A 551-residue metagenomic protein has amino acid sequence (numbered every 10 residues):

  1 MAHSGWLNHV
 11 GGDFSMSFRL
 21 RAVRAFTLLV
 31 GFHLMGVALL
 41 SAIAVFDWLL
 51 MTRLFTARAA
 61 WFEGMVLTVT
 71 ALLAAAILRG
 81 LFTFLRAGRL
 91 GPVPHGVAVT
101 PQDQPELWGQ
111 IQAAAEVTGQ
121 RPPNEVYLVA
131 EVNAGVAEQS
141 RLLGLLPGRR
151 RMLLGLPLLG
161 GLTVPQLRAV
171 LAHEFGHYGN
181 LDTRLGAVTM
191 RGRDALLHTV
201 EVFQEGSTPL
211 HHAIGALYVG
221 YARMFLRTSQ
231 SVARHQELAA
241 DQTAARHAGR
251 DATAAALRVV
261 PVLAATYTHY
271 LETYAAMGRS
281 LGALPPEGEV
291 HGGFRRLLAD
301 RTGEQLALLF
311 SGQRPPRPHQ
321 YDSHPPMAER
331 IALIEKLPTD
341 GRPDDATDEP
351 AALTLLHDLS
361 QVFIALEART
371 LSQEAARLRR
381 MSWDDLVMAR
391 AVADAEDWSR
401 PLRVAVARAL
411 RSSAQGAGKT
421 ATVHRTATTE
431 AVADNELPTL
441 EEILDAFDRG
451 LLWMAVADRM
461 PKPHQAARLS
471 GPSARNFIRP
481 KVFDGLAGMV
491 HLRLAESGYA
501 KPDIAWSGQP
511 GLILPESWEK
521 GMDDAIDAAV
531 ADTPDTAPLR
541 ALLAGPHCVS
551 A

Functional and structural regions predicted by a protein language model:
M1-D13, I214-A222, L226, R250-A551: Cytosolic-facing loops and C-terminal tails of multi-pass membrane proteins
M1-V23, R53, V93, D103-Q110 (+7 more regions): Basic, amphipathic N-terminal segments
V37-A59, T199-V202: Juxtamembrane "helix exit" motif at the C-terminal ends of alpha-helical transmembrane segments in multi-pass membrane
W61-L90: Transmembrane alpha-helices and immediately adjacent membrane-cytoplasm interface residues in multi-pass integral
F84-R191: Peri-catalytic and regulatory segments of divalent metal-dependent proteins
V93-W108, G161, D182, G186 (+5 more regions): Active-site metal-coordination segments of metallo-dependent hydrolases
Q112-E116, A172, L197, V232-T253 (+1 more regions): An active-site-proximal "capping" alpha-helix that borders the catalytic cofactor pocket
N180-G215, D241, A255-P261, Y267: Post-HEXXH active-site segment of zinc metalloproteases
